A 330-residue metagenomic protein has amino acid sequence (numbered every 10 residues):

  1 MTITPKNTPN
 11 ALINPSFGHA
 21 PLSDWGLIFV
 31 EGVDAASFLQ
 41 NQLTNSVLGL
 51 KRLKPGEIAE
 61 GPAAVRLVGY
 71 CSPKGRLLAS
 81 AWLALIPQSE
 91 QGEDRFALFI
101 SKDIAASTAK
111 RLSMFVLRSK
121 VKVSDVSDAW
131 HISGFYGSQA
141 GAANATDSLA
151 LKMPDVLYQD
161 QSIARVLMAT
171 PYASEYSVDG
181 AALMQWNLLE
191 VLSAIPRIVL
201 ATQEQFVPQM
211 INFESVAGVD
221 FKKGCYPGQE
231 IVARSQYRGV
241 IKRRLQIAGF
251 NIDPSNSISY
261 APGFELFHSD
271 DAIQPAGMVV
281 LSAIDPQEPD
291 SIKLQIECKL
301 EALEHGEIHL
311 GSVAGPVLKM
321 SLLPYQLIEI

Functional and structural regions predicted by a protein language model:
M1-A79, P87-E90: Acidic, proline/glycine-enriched N-terminal capping motif
K6-P15, V68-L85, L117, T146-P154 (+1 more regions): Short amphipathic beta-strand starts and helix->beta connectors
G18-H19, G26-F29, W82-S193: Acidic, low-complexity central loop/insert segments
G32, L98, G228, I273: Residue-level signal for inorganic ion chemistry
S46-G49, S113-K122, S177-Q185, D270-A272 (+1 more regions): A common structural junction motif
L67-C71, G137-L149, S257-P275: Short amphipathic alpha-helix segments
L167-G249: Anionic-ligand-binding alpha/beta catalytic cores of soluble enzymes and soluble regulatory domains that recognize
I211, V216, A233-I330: Glycine-rich, small/acidic residue-mixed loop/short-helix segments
